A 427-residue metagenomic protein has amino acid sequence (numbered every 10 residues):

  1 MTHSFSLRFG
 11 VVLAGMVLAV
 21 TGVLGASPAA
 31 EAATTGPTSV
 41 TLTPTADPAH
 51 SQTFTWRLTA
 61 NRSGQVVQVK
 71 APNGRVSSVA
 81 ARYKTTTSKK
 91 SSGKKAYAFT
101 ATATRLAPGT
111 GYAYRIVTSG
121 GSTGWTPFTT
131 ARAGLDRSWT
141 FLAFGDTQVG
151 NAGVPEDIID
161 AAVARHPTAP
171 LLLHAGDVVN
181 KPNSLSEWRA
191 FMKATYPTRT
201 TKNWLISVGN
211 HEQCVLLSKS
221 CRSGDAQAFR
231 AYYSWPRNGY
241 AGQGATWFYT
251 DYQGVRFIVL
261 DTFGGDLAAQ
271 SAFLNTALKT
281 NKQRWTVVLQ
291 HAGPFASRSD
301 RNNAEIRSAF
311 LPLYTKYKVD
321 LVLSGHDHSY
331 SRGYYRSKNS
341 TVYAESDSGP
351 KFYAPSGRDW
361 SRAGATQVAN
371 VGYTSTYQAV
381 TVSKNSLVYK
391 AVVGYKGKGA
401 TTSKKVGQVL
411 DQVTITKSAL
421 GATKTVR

Functional and structural regions predicted by a protein language model:
T2, F9-M16, V20-A143, Q148 (+3 more regions): Acidic, histidine-bearing metal-coordination/catalytic regions of metal-dependent phosphoesterases
R75-A98, L142-D157, P182, S220-S223 (+5 more regions): Acidic/histidine-rich helix-loop elements that form or flank divalent-metal/phosphate-binding sites at the catalytic
T102, G111-R132, S186-K282, A309 (+3 more regions): Extended active-site neighborhood of metal-dependent phosphoesterases/phosphodiesterases
S138-Q213: Conserved, compact domain cores that house catalytic/ligand-binding motifs in diverse enzymes and effector modules
S138-W139, P170, W247, G254-F257 (+1 more regions): Alpha/beta-hydrolase fold active-site loops
A143-G145, L171-D177, W204-N210, D261 (+3 more regions): Active-site neighborhood of phospho(di)ester-bond hydrolases with catalytic His/Asp-centered motifs
A152-G153, P182-L185, G264-A268, A304-E305 (+1 more regions): Soluble non-cytosolic domains of exported or imported proteins
N281-V322: Active-site-proximal segments of metal-dependent phosphoesterases and phosphodiesterases across multiple
